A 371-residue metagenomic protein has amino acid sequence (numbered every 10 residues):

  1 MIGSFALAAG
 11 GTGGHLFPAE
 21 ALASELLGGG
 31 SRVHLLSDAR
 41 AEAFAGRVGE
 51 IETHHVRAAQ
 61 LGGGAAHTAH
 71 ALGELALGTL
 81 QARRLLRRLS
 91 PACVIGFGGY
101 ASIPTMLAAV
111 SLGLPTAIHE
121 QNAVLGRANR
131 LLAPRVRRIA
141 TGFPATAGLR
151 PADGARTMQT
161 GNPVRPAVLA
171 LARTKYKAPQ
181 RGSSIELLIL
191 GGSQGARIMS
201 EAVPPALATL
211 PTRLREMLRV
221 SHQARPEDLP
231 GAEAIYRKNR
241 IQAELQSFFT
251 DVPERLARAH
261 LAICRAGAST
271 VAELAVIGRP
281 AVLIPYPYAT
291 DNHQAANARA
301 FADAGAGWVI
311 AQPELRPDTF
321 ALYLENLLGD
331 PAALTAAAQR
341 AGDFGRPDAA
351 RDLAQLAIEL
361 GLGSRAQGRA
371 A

Functional and structural regions predicted by a protein language model:
I2, R346-A371: C-terminal alpha-helical cap of glycosyltransferases
G3-G73: Glycosyltransferase specificity loop/lid
A23, L27-G28, H34-L36, R40-I51 (+5 more regions): Donor-nucleotide binding loops and adjacent catalytic segments primarily of GT-B fold Leloir glycosyltransferases
R32, R40, V110-R173: Active-site-proximal region of nucleotide-activated glycan assembly enzymes, centered on histidine/acidic-rich loops
R40-F44, C93-L112: An aromatic- and histidine-rich active-site surface loop
G64-C93: An amphipathic, basic-hydrophobic alpha-helix
P91-C93, A257-A272, R279-P280: Acidic donor-binding loop of glycosyltransferase active sites
A333-P347: A short, well-ordered alpha-helix in the C-terminal region of glycosyltransferases
